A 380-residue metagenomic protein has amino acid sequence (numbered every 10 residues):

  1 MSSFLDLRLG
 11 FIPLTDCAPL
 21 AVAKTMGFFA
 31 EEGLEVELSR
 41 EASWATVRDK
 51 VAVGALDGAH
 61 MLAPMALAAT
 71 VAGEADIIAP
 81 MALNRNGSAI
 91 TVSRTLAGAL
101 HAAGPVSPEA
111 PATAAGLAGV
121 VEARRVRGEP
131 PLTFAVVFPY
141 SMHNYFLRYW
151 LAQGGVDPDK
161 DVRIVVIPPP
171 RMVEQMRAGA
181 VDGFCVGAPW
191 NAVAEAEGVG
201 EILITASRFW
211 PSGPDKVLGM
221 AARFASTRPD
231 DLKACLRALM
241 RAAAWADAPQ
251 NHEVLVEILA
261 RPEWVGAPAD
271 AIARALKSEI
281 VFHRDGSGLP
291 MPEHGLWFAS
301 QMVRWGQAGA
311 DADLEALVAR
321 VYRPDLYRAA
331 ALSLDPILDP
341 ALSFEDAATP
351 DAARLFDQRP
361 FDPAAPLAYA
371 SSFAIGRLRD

Functional and structural regions predicted by a protein language model:
S3-D159, D182-A192, V199-S212, P363-P366: Short, glycine-/small- and polar/acidic-enriched structural segments that line small-molecule recognition paths
F28-A30, R94-P111, D215-G266: Extended ligand-binding regions for polar small-molecule ligands
L56, V181, M240-A244: Solvent-exposed alpha-helix faces
A118, V165-P170, S226: Active-site glycine-rich loop that binds ribose-phosphate moieties when present
P229-Y322: Secondary-structure end/capping motifs
A299-D380: Conserved C-terminal helix/tail region of periplasmic/extracytoplasmic solute-binding proteins
